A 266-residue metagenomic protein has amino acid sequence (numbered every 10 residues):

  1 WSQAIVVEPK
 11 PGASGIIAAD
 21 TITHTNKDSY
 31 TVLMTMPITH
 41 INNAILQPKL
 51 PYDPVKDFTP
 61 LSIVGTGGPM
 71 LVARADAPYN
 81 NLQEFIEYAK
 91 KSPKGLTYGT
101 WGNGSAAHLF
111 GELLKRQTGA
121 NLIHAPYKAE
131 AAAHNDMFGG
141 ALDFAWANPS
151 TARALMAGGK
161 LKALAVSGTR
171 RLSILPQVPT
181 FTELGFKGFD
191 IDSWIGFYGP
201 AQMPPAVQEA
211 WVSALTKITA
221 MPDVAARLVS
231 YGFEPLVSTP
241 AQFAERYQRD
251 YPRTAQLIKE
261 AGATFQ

Functional and structural regions predicted by a protein language model:
S2-D20: Early extracytoplasmic/lumenal segment of secretory-pathway proteins
A4-V6, T97, N121-I123, K162 (+1 more regions): Conserved beta-strand segments of alpha/beta enzyme cores
P9-P11, T35-M36, W101, Y127-K128 (+2 more regions): Active-site-proximal beta-strand/loop segments in catalytic clefts of secreted hydrolases
I17-K27, L113, Q117, A131-A141 (+2 more regions): Short helices/loops that flank or line small-molecule/ion binding pockets
T21-T31, I41, I45-A132, F144 (+2 more regions): Hinge/capping helix and adjacent helix->loop/strand transition within the periplasmic-binding protein
S29-T35, D143-A147, A163-A165, T254-A255: Paired acidic/hydrophobic, glycine-rich loop segments that form the ligand-binding mouth/hinge of periplasmic-binding
T39-K49, K115-Q117, F144-V178: A ligand-binding cleft/hinge motif common to bilobed small-molecule-binding domains
Q117, E183, P205-Q266: An extracytoplasmic/periplasmic, membrane-proximal ligand-sensing/linker region
